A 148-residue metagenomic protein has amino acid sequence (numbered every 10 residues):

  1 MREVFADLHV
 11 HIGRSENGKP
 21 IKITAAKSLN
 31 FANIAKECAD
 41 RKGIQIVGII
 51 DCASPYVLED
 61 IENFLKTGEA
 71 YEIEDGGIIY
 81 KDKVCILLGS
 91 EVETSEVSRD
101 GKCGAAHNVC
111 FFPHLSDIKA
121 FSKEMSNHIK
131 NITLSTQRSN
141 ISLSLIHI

Functional and structural regions predicted by a protein language model:
M1-A32, N63-T67, Y71, H128-L145: Domain-core and long-helix interface of multi-subunit machines
R2-V4, G43-Q45, D82-I86: Short, well-ordered coil/turn segments that N-cap beta-strands
A6-L8, V47-C52, L87-S90: Active-site neighborhood of phospho(di)ester-bond hydrolases with catalytic His/Asp-centered motifs
G13-S15, I49-L58, S95: Active-site environment of divalent metal-dependent phosphoester hydrolases
I34-K36, T94: Short secondary-structure capping/turn segments at boundaries of alpha-helices and beta-strands
K36-P55: Divalent metal-dependent hydrolysis catalytic cores, especially in the metallo-beta-lactamase
L58-L145: Extended substrate/RNA-proximal surfaces in nucleic-acid metabolism proteins
